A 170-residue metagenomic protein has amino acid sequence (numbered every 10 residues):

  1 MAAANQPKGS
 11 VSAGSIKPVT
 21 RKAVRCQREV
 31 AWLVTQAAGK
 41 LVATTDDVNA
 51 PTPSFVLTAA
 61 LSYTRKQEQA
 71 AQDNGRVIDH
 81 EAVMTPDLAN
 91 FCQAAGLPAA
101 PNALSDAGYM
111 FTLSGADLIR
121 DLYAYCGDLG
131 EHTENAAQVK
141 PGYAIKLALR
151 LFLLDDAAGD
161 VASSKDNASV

Functional and structural regions predicted by a protein language model:
A2-G39, M84-C126, V170: Short Lys/Arg-rich basic patches
V11-A13, V48, H132: Short, well-ordered helical secondary-structure segments
V24, D46-D47, T112, E134-N135: A generic helix-loop boundary/linker signal
W32-V34, L41-T45, I119-D121, L129-E131 (+1 more regions): Short loop/beta submotifs within extracellular cysteine-rich repeat domains
T44-I78, A136-V170: Short, basic amphipathic alpha-helical segments that act as recognition/interaction helices in nucleic-acid-binding
